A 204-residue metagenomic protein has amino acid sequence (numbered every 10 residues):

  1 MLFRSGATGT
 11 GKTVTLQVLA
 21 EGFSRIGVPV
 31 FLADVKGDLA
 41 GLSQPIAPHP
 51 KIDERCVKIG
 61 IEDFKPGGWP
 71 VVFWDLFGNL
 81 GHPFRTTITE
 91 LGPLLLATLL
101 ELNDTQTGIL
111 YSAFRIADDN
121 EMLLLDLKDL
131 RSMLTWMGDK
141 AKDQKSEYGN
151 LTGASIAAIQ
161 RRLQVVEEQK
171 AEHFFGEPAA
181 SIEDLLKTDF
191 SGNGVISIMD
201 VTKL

Functional and structural regions predicted by a protein language model:
M1-L2: Short, small-residue-biased leader/transition segments that mark boundaries at the very start of proteins
G6: The Walker A (P-loop) glycine that initiates the GxxxxGKT/S ATP-binding motif of P-loop NTPases
G9: Walker A (P-loop) phosphate-binding loop of P-loop NTPases
K12: Conserved lysine of the Walker
T15, L19: Hydrophobic positions on the alpha1 helix immediately C-terminal to the Walker A/P-loop
A20-P29, G37-L204: P-loop NTPase motor domains
